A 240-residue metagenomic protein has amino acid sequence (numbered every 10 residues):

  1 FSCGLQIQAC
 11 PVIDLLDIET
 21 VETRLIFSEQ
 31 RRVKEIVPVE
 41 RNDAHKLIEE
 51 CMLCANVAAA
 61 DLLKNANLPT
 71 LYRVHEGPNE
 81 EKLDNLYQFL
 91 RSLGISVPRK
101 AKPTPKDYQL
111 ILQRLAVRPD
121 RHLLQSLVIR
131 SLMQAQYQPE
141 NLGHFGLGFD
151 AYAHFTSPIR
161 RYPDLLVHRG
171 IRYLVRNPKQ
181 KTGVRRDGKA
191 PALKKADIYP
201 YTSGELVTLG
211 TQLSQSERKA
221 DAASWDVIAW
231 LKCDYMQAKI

Functional and structural regions predicted by a protein language model:
F1-I18, D197: Conserved catalytic alpha/beta cores of large enzymes that bind or transform nucleotide phosphates and polynucleotides
S2-C10, R41-D61, S157-R160: Conserved pre-motif C helix in the palm subdomain of viral-like polymerases
I7, L63, Q88-L90: Hydrophobic alpha-helix position signal
C10-K34, L53-A60, G77-N85, V128-N141 (+1 more regions): Core structural elements
L16-E19, L63-E76, K179-V184: Short, glycine/acidic-rich hinge or "gate" loops at secondary-structure transitions that mediate conformational
T20-E22, P69, L123, H144: Broad gene-expression machinery/nucleic-acid interaction feature
V33-K46, N67-R73, G148-A153: Glycine- and acidic
A58, E76, E81, L90-I240: Structured C-terminal cores of nucleic-acid metabolism proteins
